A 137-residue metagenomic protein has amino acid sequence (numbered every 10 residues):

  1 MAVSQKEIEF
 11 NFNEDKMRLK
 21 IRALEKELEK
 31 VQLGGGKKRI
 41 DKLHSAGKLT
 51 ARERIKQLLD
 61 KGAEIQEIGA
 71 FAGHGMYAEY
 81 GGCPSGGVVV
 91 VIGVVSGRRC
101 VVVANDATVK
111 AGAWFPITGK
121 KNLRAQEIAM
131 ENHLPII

Functional and structural regions predicted by a protein language model:
M1-I137: Terminal-region recognition feature
